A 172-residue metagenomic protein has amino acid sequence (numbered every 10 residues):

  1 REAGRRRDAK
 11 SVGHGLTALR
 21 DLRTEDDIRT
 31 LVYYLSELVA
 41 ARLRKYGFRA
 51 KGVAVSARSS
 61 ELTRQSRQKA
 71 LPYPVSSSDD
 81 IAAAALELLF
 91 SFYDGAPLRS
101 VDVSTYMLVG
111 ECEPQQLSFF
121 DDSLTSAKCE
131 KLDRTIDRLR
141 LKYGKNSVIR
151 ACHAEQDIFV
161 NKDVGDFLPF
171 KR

Functional and structural regions predicted by a protein language model:
R1-A96: DNA-contacting surface of Y-family translesion DNA polymerases
P74-R172: Acidic, metal-coordinating catalytic segment for phosphate/diphosphate chemistry, firing primarily on the Nudix
